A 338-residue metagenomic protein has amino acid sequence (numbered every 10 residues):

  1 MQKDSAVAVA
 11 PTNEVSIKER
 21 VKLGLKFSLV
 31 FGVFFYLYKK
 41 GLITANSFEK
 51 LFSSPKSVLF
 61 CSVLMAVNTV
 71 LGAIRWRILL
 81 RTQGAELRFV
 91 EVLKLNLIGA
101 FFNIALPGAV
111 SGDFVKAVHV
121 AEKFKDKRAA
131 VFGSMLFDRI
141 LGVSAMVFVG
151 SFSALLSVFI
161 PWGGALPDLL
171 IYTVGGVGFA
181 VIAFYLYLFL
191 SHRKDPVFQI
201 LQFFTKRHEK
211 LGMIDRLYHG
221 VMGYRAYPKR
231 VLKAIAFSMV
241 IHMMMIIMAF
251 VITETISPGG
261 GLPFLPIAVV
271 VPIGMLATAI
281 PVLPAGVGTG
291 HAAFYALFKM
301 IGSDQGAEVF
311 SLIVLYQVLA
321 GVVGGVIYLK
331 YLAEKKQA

Functional and structural regions predicted by a protein language model:
M1-L97, L156, G163-M275, Q317-A338: Predominantly cytoplasmic-facing regulatory/coupling regions of multi-pass membrane proteins
Q83-R88, V120-V131, K299-Q305, L332-K335: Juxtamembrane helix-boundary/capping and inter-helix hinge elements in multi-pass membrane proteins
V90-K94, G112-D113, F124-R139, S303-I313: Membrane-interface alpha-helices at helix entry/exit sites of multi-pass transporters
L93-K125, I214-D215: Extended non-transmembrane interhelical loops and adjacent amphipathic helices of multipass membrane proteins
I98, F102-L106, F132-L155, A277 (+1 more regions): Membrane-embedded alpha-helical segments of transport systems, primarily multispan ion/solute transporters
G99-G108, V270-H291: Transmembrane alpha-helix interface/packing and boundary motifs in multi-pass membrane proteins, characterized by
G112-A121, V282-K299: Re-entrant/interfacial helical elements at transmembrane boundaries that shape and gate the permeation pathway
P281, A293-A338: C-terminal transmembrane helix pair
